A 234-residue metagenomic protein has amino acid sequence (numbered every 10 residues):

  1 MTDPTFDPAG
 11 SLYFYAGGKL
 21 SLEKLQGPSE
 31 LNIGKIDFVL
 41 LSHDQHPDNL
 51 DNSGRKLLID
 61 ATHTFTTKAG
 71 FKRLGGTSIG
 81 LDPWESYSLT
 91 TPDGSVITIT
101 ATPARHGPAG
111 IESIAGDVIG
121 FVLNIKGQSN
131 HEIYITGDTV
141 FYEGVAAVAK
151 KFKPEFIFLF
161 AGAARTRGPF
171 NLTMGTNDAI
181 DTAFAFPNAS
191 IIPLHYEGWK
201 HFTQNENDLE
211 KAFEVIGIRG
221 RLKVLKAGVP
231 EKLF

Functional and structural regions predicted by a protein language model:
M1-A9, Y87, V96-I97, A101-G107 (+3 more regions): Conserved catalytic scaffold of divalent metal-dependent phosphoesterases
M1-L41, N52-G54, A109-I111, F141-K151: Pre-active-site segment of Zn-dependent metallo-hydrolases
D3, H43, D51, I99 (+4 more regions): Divalent metal-coordination and catalytic microenvironments
D7-A9, D44-L50, F71-L74, E85-S88 (+6 more regions): Active-site environment of divalent metal-dependent phosphoester hydrolases
L22, A69, T139-A227: Cap/insert and terminal regions of metallo-dependent hydrolase folds
L31, A61-N130, K211-F234: Metallo-beta-lactamase
K35-F65, A69-G76: Acidic/His-rich segments in extracytoplasmic proteins that coordinate ligands and/or metal ions
D37-F38, H63, H131-I133, F156 (+1 more regions): Structural motif
